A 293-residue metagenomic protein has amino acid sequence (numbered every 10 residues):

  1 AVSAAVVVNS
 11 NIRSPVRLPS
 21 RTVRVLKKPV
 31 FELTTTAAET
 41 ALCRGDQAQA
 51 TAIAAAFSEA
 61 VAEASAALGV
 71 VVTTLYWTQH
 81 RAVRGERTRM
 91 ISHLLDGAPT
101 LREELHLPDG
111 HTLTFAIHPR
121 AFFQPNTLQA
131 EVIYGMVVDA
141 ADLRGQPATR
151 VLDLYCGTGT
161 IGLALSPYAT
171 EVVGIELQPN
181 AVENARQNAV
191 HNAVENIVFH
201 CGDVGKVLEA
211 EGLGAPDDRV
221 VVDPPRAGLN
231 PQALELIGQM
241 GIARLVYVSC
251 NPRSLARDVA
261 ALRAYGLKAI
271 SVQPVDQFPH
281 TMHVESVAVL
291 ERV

Functional and structural regions predicted by a protein language model:
V2-R17, T22-A38: Intrinsically disordered, low-complexity segments enriched in serine/proline and basic residues
R21, K28, L33-T35, E39 (+4 more regions): Intrinsically disordered/low-complexity terminal segments and short unstructured peptides
A41-G45: Short beta-strand-to-loop capping motifs
Q49-V293: Rossmann-like S-adenosyl-L-methionine
